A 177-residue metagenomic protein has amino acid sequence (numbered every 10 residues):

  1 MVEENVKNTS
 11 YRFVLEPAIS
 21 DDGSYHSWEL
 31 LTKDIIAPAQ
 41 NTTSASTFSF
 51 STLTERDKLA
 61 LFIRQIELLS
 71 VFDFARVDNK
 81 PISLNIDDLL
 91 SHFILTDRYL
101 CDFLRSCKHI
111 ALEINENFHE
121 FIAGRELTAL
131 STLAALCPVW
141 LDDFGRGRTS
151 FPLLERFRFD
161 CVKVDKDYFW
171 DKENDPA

Functional and structural regions predicted by a protein language model:
M1-S106: Bacterial c-di-GMP phosphodiesterase EAL domain
E3-E4, E16, E29, E55 (+6 more regions): Glutamate identity and glutamate-enriched acidic tracts
D22, K172-E173: Solvent-exposed, flexible loop/coil residues
F103-K172: The catalytic core of metal-dependent phosphodiesterases that act on cyclic dinucleotides
